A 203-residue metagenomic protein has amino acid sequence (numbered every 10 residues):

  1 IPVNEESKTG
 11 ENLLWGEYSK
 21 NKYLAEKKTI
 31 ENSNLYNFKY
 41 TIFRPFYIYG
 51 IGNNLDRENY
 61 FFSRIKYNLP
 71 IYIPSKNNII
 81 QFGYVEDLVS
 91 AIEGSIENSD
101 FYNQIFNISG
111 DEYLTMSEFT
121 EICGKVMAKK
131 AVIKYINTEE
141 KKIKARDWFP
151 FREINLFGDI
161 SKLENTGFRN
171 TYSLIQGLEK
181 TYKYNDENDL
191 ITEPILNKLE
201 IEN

Functional and structural regions predicted by a protein language model:
I1-G16, E31-L35: Active-site "gating" loop of Rossmann-like NAD(P)-dependent oxidoreductase/epimerase domains
N21: Active-site helix of classical SDR
E26-I51: Conserved beta-loop-beta element that borders a ligand/cofactor-binding pocket
F62-Y72, N78-L114, E121: Alpha-helical substrate-binding/gating segment
G83, L114, G158, R169-Y172: Residue-level signal for the nucleotide or nucleotide-sugar donor/cofactor binding architecture
I92-I96, C123, I160, L178-N185: Hydrophobic "lid"/C-terminal helical patch of Rossmann-like NAD(P)-dependent dehydrogenase/epimerase domains
G94-I154, D189, L196-L199: Mid/C-terminal beta-alpha module of Rossmann-like enzyme folds, strongest in SDR-family dehydrogenases/epimerases
L174-N203: Amphipathic terminal alpha-helices
